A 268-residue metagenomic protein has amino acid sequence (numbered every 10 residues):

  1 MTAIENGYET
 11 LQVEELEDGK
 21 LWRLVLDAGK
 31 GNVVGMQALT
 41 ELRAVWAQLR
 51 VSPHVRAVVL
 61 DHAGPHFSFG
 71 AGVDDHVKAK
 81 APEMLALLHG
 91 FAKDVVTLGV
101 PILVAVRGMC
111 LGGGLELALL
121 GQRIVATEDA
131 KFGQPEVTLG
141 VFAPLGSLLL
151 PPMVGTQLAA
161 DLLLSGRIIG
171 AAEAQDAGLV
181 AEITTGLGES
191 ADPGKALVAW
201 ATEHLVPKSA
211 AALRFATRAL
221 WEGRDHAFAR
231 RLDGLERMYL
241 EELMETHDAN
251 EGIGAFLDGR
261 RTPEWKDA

Functional and structural regions predicted by a protein language model:
M1-A63: Conserved CoA-thioester-binding segment of acyl-CoA-metabolizing enzymes
M1-E9, G254-A268: Terminal low-complexity tails and localization/encapsulation signals of metabolic enzymes
T40-E41, H54, D61-D94, C110 (+1 more regions): Glycine- (often His-adjacent) and acidic-residue-rich active-site loop that binds/positions the CoA thioester
G70, H89, G112, P144 (+2 more regions): Glycine-rich phosphate-binding loop at the start of an alpha helix
F91, V95, A105, L111-L163 (+2 more regions): CoA-thioester-processing core
R123, D161, S165-R167, E173 (+1 more regions): Well-ordered beta-strand positions
V125-A130, V180-G234, H247, P263-A268: C-terminal long alpha-helix characteristic of the crotonase
